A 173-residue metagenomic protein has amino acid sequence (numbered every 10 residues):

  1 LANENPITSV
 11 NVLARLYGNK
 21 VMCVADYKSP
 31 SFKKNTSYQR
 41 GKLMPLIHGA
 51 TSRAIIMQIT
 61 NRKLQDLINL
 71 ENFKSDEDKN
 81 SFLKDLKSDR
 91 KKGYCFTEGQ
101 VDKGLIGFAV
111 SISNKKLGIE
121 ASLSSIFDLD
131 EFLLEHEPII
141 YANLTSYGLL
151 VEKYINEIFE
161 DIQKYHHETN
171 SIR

Functional and structural regions predicted by a protein language model:
L1-L67: Amphipathic alpha-helical effector-binding/dimerization core of metabolite-sensing transcriptional regulators
E4-N5, G99-L105: Short loop/turn motifs at secondary-structure junctions and domain boundaries
N11, I106-A109: Short loop/turn microsegments at loop-to-beta-strand junctions
G18, P30, K115, D128-D130: Short coil/turn motifs at secondary-structure junctions
M22, E120-A121: Generic structural signal for well-ordered beta-strand positions
N69-D76: Acidic, low-complexity proline/glycine/alanine-rich linker and hinge segments
K79-S81, D85-K87, K92, K103-G104 (+1 more regions): Juxtadomain coupling helices with adjacent low-complexity linkers
F108-L117: A short, hydrophobic, proline-anchored segment that marks a local hinge/packing element in signaling and regulatory
